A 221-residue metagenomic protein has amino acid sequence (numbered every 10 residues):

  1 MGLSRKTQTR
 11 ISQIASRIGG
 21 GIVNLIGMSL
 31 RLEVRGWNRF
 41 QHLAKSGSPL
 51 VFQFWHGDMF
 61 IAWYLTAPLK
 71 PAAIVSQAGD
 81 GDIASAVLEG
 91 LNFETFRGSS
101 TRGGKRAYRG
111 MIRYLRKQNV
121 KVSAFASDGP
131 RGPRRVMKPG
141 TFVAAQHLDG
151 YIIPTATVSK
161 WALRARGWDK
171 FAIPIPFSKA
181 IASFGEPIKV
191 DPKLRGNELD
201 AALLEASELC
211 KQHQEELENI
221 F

Functional and structural regions predicted by a protein language model:
M1-P68, I112, E205-F221: Membrane-anchoring hydrophobic helices of lipid-metabolizing enzymes
P49-G103: Catalytic core of membrane glycerolipid acyltransferases/transacylases, capturing the structured, soluble-facing
D80-D82, G104-K105, G132-P133, S159-R164: Short gly/pro/ser/thr-enriched loop/turn and capping motifs at secondary-structure boundaries
E89-N92, Y114-L115, D169-P174: Short, hinge-like loop/turn segments at secondary-structure boundaries
M111-L148: Catalytic-site beta-strand/loop segments enriched in glycine and acidic/polar residues
M137-G196: A cross-family acyltransferase "interaction/gating" segment
E186-V190, L194-G196, D200-E218: C-terminal functional extensions of proteins
